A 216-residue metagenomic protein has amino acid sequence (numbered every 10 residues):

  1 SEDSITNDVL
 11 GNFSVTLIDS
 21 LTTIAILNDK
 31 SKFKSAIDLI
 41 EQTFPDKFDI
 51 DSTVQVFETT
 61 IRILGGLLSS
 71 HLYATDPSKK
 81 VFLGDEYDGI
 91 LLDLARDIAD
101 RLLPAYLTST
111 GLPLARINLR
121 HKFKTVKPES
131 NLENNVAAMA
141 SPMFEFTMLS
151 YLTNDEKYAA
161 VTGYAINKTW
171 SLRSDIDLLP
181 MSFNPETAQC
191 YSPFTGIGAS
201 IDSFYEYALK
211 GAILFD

Functional and structural regions predicted by a protein language model:
S1-D216: Glycan-recognition and catalytic cores of secretory/periplasmic carbohydrate-active enzymes
